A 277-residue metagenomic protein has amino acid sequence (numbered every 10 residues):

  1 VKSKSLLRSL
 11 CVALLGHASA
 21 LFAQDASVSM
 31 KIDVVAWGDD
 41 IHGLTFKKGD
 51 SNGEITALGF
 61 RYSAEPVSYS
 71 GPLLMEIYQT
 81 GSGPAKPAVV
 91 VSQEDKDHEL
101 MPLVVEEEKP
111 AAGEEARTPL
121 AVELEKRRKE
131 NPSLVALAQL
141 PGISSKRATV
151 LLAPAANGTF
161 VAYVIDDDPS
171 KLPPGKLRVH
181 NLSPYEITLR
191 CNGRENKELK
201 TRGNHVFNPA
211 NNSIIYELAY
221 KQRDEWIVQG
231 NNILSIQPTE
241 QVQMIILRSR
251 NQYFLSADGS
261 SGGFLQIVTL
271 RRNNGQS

Functional and structural regions predicted by a protein language model:
V1-L10: Bacterial N-terminal signal peptides that target proteins for export
S9-A18: Bacterial N-terminal signal peptides
S19-A23: Sec/Tat signal peptide C-region and signal peptidase I cleavage site
Q24-S277: Intrinsically disordered, low-complexity polar regions and short flexible loop motifs
